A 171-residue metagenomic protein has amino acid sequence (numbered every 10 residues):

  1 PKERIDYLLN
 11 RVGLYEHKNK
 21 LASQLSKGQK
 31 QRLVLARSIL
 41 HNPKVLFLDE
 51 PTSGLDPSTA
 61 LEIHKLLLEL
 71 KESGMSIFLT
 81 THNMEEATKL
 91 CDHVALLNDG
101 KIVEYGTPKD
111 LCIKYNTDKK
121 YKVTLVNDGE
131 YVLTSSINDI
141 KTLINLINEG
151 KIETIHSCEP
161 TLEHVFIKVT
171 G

Functional and structural regions predicted by a protein language model:
K2-H17: Conserved ABC ATPase "signature" region
L21-L25: Conserved ABC ATPase signature
N42: Conserved catalytic motifs of ABC-family nucleotide-binding domains
L46-D49: Catalytic Walker B motif of ABC-type/P-loop ATPase nucleotide-binding domains
Y105-G106: ABC ATPase "signature
D110-G171: Short, charged/small-residue-rich alpha-helical element at the C-terminal edge of ABC transporter nucleotide-binding
